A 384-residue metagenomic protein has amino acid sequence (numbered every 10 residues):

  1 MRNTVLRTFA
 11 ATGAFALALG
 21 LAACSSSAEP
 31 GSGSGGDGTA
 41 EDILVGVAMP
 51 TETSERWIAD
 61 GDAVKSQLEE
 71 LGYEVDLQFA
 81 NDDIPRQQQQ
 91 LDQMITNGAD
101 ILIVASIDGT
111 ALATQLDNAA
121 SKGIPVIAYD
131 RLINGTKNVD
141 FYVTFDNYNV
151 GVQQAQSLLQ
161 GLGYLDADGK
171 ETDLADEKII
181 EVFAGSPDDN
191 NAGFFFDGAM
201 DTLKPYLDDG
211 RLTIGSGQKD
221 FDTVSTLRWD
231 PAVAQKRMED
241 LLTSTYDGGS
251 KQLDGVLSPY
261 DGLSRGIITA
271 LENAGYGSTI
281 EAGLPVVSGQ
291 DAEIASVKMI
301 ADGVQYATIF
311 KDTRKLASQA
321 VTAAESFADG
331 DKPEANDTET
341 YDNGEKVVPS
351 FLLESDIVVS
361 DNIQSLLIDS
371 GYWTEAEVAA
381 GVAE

Functional and structural regions predicted by a protein language model:
M1-G13: Bacterial N-terminal signal peptides that target proteins for export
R2-V5, C24-E384: A residue-level marker of the well-folded mature domains of exported/periplasmic proteins
A14-A18: Hydrophobic alpha-helical membrane segments, chiefly transmembrane helices and signal peptide h-regions, characterized
L19-A23: C-terminal motif of bacterial Sec signal peptides marking the signal peptidase cleavage site
